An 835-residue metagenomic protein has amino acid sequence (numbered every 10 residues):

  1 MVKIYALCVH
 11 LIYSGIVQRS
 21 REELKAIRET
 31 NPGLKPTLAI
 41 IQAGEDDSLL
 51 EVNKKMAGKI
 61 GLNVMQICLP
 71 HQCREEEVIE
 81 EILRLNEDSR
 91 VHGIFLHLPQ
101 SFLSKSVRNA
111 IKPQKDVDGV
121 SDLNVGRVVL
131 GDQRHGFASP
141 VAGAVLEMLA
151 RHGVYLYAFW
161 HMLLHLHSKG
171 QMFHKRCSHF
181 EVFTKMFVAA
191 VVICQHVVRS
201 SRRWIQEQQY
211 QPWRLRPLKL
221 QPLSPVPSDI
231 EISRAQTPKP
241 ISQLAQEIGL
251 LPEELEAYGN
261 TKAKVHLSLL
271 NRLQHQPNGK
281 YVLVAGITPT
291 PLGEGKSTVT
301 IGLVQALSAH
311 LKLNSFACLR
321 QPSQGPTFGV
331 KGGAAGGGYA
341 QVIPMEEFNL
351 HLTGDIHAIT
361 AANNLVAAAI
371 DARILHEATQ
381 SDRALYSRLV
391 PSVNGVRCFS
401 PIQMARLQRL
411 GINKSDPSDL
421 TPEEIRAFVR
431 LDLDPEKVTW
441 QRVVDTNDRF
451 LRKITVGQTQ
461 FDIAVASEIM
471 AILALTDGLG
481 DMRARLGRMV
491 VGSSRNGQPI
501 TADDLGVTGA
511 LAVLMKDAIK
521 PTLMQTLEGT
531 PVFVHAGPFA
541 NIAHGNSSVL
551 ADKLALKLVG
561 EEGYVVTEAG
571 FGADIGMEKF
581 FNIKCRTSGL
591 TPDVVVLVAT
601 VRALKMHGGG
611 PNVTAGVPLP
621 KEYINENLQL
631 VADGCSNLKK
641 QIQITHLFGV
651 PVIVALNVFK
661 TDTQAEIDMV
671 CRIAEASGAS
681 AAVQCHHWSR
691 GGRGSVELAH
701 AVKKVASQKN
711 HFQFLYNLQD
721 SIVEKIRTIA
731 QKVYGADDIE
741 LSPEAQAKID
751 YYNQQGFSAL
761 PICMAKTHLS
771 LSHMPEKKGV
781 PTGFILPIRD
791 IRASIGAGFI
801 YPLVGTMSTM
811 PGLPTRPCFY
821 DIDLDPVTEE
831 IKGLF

Functional and structural regions predicted by a protein language model:
M1-K3, M186-Q206: N-terminal mitochondrial targeting presequence
V2-G33, I41-A43, T237, I241 (+1 more regions): Positively charged, low-complexity intrinsically disordered leader regions
V2-Q18, T30-N31, A39, H92-Y157 (+1 more regions): Anion-binding alpha/beta catalytic cores of soluble intermediary-metabolism enzymes, centered on
L34-T37, L62-N63, D88-G93, Y157 (+3 more regions): Short, surface-exposed connector motifs at secondary-structure boundaries
A43-K55, K59-I60, H71, D132-K185: Glycine-rich phosphate/diphosphate-binding loop of Rossmann-like nucleotide-binding domains
M65-E76, H686-W688: Short beta->alpha junction loops
E77-S89: Short, well-structured alpha-helical segments in soluble
V197-F835: Flexible phosphate-sensing "switch/lid" loops adjacent to ATP/NTP-binding sites across phosphate-transfer
